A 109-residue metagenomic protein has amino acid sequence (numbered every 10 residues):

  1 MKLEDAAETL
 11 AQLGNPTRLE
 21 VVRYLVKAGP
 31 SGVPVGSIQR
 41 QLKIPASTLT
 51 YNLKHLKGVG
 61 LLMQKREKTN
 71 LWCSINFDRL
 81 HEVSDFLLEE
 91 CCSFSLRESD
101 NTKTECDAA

Functional and structural regions predicted by a protein language model:
M1-D5, V26-K27, F77-A109: Amphipathic alpha-helical dimerization/coiled-coil segments that flank or bridge DNA-binding/regulatory modules
E4-P45, E67-R79: N-terminal helix-turn-helix DNA-binding core of bacterial DNA-binding proteins
G14, G29-P30, K57, L88-C91: Residue-level detector of secondary-structure transition/capping positions
G32, V59-L61, L80-H81, F94: Amphipathic alpha-helical interaction segments
L53-K54: Short, hydrophobic-biased segments on the C-terminal half of alpha helices that form "recognition helices"
K57-E67: Beta-hairpin "wing" of winged helix-turn-helix
